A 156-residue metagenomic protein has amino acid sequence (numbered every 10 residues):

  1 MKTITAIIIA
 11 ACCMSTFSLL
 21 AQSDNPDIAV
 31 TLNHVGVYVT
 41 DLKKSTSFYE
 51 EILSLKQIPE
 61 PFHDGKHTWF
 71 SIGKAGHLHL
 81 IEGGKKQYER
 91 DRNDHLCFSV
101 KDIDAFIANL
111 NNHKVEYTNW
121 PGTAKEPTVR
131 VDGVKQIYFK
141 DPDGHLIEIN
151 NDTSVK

Functional and structural regions predicted by a protein language model:
M1-P26: Bacterial Sec-dependent N-terminal signal peptides
A21-K43, D94-L96, V155-K156: N-terminal beta-strand motif that seeds the catalytic metal site of vicinal oxygen chelate
V37-H77: Core segments of cupin and vicinal oxygen chelate
D41-K43, L96-D143: Vicinal oxygen chelate
D64, R92, G133-V134: Exposed loop/turn and edge beta-strand positions of beta-sandwich/beta-sheet ligand-binding modules
H67-N111: Mid-chain, structured segments of secreted extracytoplasmic proteins
R130-D132, N150-K156: Short beta->alpha transition motifs characteristic of CBS
